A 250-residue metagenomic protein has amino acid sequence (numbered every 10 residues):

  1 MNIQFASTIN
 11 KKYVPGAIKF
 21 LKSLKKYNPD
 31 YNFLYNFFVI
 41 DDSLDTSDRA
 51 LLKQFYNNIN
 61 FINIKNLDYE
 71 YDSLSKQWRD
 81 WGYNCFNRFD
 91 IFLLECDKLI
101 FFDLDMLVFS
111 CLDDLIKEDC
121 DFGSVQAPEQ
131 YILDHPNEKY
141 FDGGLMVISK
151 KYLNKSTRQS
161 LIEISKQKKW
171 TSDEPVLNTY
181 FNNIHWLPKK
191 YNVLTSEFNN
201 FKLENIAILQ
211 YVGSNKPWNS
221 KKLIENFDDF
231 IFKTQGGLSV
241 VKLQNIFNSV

Functional and structural regions predicted by a protein language model:
M1-F20, V39, Q54-F55, Y71 (+1 more regions): A glycosyltransferase accessory/donor-loop signature
S23-N32: Short, acidic, metal-binding catalytic loop of nucleotide-sugar glycosyltransferases
Y35-D42: Short internal beta-strands
D41, S47-L94: Active-site-proximal specificity loops/subdomain of glycosyltransferases
L99: Short aromatic/hydrophobic "clamp" motif used to bind/position activated sugar donors
D103-L107: The conserved acidic donor/metal-binding loop of glycosyltransferases
V108-K139: Conserved donor-nucleotide/metal-binding helix-loop-beta segment in metal-dependent transferases, i.e., the alpha-helix
P136, F141-N154: Substrate-binding rim/cap in mid-to-C-terminal beta-strand-loop elements of soluble/periplasmic
